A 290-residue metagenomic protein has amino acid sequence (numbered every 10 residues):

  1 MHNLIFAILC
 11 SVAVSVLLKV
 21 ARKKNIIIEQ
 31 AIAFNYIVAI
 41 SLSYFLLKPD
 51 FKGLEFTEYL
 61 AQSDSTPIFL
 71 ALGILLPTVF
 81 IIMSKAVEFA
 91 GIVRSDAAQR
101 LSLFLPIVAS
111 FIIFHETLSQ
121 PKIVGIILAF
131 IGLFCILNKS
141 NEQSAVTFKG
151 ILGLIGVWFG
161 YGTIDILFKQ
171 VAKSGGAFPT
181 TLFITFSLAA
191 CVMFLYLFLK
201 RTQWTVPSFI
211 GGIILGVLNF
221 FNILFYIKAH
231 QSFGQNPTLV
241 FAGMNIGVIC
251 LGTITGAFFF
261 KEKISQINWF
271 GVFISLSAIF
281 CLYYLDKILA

Functional and structural regions predicted by a protein language model:
M1-A290: Polytopic alpha-helical membrane proteins, predominantly small-molecule transporters/carriers
